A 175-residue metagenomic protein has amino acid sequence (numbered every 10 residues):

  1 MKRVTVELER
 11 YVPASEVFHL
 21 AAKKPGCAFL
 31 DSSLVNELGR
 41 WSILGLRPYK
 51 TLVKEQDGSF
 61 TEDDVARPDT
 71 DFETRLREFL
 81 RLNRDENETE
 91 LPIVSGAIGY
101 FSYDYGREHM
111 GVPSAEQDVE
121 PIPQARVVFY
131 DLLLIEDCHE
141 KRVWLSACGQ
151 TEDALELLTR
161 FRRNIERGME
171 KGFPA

Functional and structural regions predicted by a protein language model:
M1-C27, S32-A66, Y103, R107-A175: Extended accessory regions or peripheral subdomains of proteins
V53-R107: Glycine-rich, N-terminal phosphate-binding loop and its surrounding beta-alpha-beta segment
